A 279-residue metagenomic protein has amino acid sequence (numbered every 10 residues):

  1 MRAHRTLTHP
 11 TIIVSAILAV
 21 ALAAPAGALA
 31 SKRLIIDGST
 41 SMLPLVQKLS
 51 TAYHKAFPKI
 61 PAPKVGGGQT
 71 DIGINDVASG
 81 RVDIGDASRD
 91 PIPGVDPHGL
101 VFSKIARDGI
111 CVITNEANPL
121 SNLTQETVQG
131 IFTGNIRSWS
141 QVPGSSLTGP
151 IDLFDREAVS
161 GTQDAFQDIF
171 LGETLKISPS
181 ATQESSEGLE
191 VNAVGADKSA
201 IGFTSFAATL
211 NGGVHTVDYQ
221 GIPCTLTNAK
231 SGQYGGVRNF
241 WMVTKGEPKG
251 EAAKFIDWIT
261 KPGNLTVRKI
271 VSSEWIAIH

Functional and structural regions predicted by a protein language model:
R2-V14: Bacterial N-terminal signal peptides that target proteins for export
I12-A23: Bacterial N-terminal signal peptides
A28-H279: Exported/periplasmic ABC-transporter solute-binding proteins
